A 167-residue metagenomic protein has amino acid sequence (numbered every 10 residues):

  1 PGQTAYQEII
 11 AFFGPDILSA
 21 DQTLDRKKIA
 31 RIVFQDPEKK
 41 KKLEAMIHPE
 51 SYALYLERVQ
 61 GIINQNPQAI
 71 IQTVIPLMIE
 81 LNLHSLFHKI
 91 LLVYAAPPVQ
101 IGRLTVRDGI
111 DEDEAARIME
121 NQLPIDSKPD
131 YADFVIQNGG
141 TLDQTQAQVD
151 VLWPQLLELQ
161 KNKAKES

Functional and structural regions predicted by a protein language model:
P1-A69: ATP-dependent small-molecule kinase phosphotransfer cores that center on conserved nucleotide phosphate-binding segments
T4, E38, E50, M78-I79 (+3 more regions): Short alpha-helical
T4, L24, I47, A95 (+2 more regions): Short beta->alpha linker loops
Y6-I10, Y52, P97-T105, E112 (+1 more regions): An amphipathic alpha-helix signature
L54-L56, S85-L86, V106, I110-L157: Small-molecule kinase domains that catalyze NTP-dependent phosphoryl transfer to phosphate-bearing small molecules
L56-N64, Q68, T73-V106: ATP-dependent NMP and nucleoside kinases share a basic, alpha-helical "lid"
E158-S167: A short, charged, Gly/Pro-tolerant segment at domain boundaries
